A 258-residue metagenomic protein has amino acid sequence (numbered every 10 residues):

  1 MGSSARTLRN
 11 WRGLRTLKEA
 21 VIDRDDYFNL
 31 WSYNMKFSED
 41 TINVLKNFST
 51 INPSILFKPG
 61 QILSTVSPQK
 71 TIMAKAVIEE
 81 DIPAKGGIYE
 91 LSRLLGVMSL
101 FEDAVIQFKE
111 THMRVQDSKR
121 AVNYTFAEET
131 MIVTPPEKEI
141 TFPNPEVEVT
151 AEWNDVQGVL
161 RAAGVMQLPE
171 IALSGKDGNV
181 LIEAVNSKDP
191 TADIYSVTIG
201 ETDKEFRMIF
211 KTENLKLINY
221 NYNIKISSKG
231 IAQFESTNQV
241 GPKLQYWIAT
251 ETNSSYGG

Functional and structural regions predicted by a protein language model:
M1, V21-I22: Short hydrophobic transmembrane-like helices used for membrane targeting/insertion
S3-S4, S32: Serine residues within intrinsically disordered or low-complexity segments
R12, E19, D25-F126, P145-G258: DNA polymerase processivity clamps
M131-V149: Long, charge-dense
